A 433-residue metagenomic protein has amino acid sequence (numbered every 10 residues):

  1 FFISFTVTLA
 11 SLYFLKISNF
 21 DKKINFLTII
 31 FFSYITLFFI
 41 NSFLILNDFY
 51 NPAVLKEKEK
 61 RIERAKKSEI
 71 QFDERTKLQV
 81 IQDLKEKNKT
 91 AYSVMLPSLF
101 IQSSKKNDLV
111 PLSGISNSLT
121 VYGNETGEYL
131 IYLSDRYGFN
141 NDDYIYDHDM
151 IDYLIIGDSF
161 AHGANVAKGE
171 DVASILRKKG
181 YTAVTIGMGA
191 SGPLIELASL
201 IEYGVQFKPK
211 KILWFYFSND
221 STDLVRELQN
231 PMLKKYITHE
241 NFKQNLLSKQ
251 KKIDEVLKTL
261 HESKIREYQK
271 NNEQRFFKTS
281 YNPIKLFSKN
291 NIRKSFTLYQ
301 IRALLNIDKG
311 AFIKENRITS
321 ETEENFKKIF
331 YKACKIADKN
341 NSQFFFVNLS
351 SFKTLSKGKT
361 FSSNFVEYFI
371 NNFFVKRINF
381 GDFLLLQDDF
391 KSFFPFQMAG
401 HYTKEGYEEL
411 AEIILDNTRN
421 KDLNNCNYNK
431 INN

Functional and structural regions predicted by a protein language model:
F1-L15: Membrane-embedded alpha-helical segments of integral membrane proteins
D21-N47: Internal/C-terminal transmembrane anchor helices
N51-K178, S288, T297-Q300, D308 (+1 more regions): Membrane/wall-proximal cationic-aromatic binding patches
A53-R64, F217-E367, F380-L386, K391 (+1 more regions): Serine-dependent acyl-ester chemistry module
D147, D152-L154, H162-K243: Conserved SGNH/GDSL esterase-like catalytic core that processes O-acyl groups on lipids and polysaccharides
G187-G189, F312-E324, F396-Y402: The substrate-binding groove and active-site-proximal loops of carbohydrate-active enzymes, especially glycoside
K353-N433: Catalytic His-Asp segment of secreted/periplasmic serine-dependent ester chemistry enzymes
